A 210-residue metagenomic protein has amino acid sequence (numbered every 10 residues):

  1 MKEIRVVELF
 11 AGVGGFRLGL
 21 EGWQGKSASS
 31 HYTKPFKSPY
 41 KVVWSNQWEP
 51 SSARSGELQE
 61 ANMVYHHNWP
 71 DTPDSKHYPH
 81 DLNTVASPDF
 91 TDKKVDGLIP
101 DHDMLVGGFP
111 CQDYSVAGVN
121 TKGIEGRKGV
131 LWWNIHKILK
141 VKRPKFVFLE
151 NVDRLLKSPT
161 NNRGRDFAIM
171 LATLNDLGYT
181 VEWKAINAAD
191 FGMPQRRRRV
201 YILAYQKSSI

Functional and structural regions predicted by a protein language model:
E3-V6, R197-R199: Extracellular structured ligand-interaction cores
I4-N83: SAM cofactor-binding core of SAM-dependent methyltransferases, primarily the Rossmann-like beta-alpha-beta module
V6, L105, V147: Receiver (REC) domain switch-region micro-motif
G14, G108, Q206-K207: Glycine-/small-residue-rich beta->alpha transition segments that form the dinucleotide
E49, N83, P110, V152-D153: Short beta-to-alpha linker loops that shape the active-site pocket of alpha/beta-hydrolase fold enzymes
H80, G107, L149: Redox-cofactor binding/interface segments in oxidoreductases and associated redox assembly factors
P88-H102, Q112-I210: Class I S-adenosyl-L-methionine
